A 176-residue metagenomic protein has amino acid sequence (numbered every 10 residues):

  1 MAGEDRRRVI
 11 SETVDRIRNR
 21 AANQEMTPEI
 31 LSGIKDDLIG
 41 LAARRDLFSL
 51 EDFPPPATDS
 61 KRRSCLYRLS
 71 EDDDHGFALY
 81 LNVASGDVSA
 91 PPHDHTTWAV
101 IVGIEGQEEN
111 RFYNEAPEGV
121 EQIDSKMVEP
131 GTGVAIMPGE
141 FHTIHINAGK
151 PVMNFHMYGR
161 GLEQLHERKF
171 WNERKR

Functional and structural regions predicted by a protein language model:
M1-L47: N-terminal leader/capping segments at the start of a protein or of a new domain
P55-G86: A short glycine-rich, His/Asp/Glu-containing loop-to-beta-strand
L79-D94, M137-G139: Conserved short histidine dyad/triad with adjacent acidic residue
S85, T96-E115: Glycine- and acidic-residue-biased ligand/ion/polar-headgroup-sensing regions
V100-V102, G149-H166: A short hydrophobic beta-strand segment most commonly corresponding to one strand of the jelly-roll/cupin
E115-H142: Short acidic-glycine-tyrosine-enriched beta hairpin
I144-A148: Asparagine-centered strand-capping/turn motif at beta-strand->loop junctions
